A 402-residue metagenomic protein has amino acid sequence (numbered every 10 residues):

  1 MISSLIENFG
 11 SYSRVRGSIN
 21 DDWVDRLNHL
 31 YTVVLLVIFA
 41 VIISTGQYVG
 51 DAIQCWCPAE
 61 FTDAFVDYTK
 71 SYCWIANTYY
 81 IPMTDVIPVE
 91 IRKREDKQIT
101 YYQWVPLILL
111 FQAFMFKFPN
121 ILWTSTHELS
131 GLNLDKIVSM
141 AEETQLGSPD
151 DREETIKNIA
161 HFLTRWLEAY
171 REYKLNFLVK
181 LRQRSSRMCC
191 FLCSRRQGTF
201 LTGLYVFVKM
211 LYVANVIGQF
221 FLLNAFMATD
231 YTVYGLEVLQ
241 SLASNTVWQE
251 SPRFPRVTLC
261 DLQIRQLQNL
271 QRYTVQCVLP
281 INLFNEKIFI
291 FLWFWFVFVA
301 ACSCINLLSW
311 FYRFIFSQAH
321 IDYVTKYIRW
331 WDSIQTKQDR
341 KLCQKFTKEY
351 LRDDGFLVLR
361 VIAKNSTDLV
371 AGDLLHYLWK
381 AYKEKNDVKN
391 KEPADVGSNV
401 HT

Functional and structural regions predicted by a protein language model:
M1-T402: Membrane-embedded alpha-helical segments and the immediately adjacent membrane-proximal loops of multi-pass integral
